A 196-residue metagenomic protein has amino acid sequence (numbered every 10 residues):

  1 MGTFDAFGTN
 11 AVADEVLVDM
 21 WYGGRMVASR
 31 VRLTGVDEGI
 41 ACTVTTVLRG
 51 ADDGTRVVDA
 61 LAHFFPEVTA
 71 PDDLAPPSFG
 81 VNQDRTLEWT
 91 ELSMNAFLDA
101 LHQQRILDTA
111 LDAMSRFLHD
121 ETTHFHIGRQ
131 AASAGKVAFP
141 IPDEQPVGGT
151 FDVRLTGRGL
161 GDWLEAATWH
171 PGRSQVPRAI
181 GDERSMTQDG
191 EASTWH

Functional and structural regions predicted by a protein language model:
M1-V27: N-terminal amphipathic/basic-hydrophobic helices that include classical n-h-c signal peptides and signal-anchor
W21-P71: Long, hydrophobic N-terminal alpha-helical segment
T46-G50, F65, S93, R129-S133 (+1 more regions): Beta-strand elements of well-folded, non-transmembrane domains
P71-F97: Short, charge-patterned binding micro-sites
L74-D84, R116-E121, A132, G159-L160 (+1 more regions): Short proline/glycine- and acidic-rich turn/helix-capping motifs at secondary-structure junctions
R105-K136: Mid-chain, well-packed structural core segment of small domains
S133-H196: Glycine-rich, aromatic-bearing surface loops/beta-hairpins
